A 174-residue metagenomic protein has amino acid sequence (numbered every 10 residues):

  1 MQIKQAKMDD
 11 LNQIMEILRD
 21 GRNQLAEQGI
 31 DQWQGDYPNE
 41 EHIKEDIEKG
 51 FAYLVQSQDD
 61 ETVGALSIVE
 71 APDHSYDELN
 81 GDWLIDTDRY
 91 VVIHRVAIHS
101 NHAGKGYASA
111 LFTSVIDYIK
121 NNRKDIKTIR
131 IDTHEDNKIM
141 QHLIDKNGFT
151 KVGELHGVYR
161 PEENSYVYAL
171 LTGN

Functional and structural regions predicted by a protein language model:
Q2-E16: A short beta-loop-alpha structural element at the N-terminal edge of CoA-dependent acyl/N-acetyltransferase catalytic
R22-H42: Conserved GNAT-fold acetyl-CoA-binding loop/helix
K49-I68: Conserved beta-hairpin
S67-R95, A103: Conserved acyl-donor/pantetheine-binding loop and adjacent beta-alpha core of acyl/acetyltransferases and related
I98, G104-Y118, H142, K146: Conserved acetyl-CoA-binding loop-helix of GNAT-fold acetyltransferases
A103, V115, R130-Q141, Y159: Conserved beta-strand-loop-alpha-helix junction that forms the acyl-donor binding cleft
F112, I119-D132: Conserved GNAT acetyl-CoA-binding A-motif
D132, D145-N164: Conserved catalytic-core motifs of GNAT/GCN5-like acyltransferases
